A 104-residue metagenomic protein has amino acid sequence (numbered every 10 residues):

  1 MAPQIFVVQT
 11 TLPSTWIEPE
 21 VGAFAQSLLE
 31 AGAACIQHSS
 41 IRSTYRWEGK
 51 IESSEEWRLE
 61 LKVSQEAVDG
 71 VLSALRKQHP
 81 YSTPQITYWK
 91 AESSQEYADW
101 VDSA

Functional and structural regions predicted by a protein language model:
M1-A104: Positively charged, small/polar-rich N-terminal and surface patches that mediate targeting and assembly and bind
